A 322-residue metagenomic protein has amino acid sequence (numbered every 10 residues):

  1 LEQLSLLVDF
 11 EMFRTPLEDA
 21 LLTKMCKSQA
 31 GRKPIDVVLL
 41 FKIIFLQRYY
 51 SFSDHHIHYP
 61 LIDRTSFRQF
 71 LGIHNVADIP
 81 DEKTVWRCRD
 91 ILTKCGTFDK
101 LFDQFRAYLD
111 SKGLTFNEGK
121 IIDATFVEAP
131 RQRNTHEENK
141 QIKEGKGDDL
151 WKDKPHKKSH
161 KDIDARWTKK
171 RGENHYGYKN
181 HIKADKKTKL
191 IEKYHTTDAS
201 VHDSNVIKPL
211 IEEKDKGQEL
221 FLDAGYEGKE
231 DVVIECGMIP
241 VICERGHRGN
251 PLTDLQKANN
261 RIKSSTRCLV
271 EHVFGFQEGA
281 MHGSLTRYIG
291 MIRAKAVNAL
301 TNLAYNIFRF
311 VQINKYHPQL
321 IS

Functional and structural regions predicted by a protein language model:
L1-Q29: Basic, low-complexity segments
G31-I35, F221-E230, H247-R248: Acidic, metal-coordinating catalytic cores used for nucleic-acid/nucleotide bond scission and strand-transfer chemistry
G31-L39, A77, D81, I262-T266 (+1 more regions): Secondary-structure capping and boundary motifs in well-ordered enzyme cores
F41-S51: Alpha-helical support elements that line or immediately flank enzyme active sites and cofactor-binding pockets
H55, Y59-I62, G72, P80-I234 (+1 more regions): Polybasic low-complexity intrinsically disordered regions
N205, G249-K257: Short, charged, surface-exposed secondary-structure boundary motifs
C236-R245: Short hydrophobic/aromatic-enriched beta-strand-loop microsegments
G237, Q256-S322: Basic, amphipathic alpha-helical segments enriched in Lys/Arg and hydrophobic/aromatic residues
